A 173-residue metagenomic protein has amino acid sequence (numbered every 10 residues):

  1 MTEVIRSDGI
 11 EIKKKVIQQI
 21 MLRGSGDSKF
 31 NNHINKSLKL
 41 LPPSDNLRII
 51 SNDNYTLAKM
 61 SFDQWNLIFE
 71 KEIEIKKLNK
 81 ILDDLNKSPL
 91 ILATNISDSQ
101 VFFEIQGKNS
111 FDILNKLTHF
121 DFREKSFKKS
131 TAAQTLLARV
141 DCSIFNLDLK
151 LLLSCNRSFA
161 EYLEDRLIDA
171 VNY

Functional and structural regions predicted by a protein language model:
M1-Y173: Basic, glycine/lysine-rich polyanion-binding surfaces/domains
